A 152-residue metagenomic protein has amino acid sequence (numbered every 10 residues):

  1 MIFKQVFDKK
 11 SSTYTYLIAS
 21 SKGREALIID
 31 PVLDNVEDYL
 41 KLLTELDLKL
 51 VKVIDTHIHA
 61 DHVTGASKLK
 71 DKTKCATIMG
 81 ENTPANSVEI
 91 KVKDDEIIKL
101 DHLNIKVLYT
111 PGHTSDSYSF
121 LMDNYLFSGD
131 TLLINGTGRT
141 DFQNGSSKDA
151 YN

Functional and structural regions predicted by a protein language model:
M1, S87, K93, L132-G138: Residue-level signal for pocket-adjacent positions within structured domains
M1-L48, Y118-G129, N135: Conserved beta-strand hairpin/beta-sheet module of binuclear metal-dependent hydrolase folds, prominently
S12, G23, L33-Y109: Active-site HxH/HxHxD metal-binding segment of metal-dependent hydrolases
R24, N104, T114-N152: Metallo-beta-lactamase
I28, I58, R139: Generic anion/oxyanion-binding catalytic loop in active/binding sites
